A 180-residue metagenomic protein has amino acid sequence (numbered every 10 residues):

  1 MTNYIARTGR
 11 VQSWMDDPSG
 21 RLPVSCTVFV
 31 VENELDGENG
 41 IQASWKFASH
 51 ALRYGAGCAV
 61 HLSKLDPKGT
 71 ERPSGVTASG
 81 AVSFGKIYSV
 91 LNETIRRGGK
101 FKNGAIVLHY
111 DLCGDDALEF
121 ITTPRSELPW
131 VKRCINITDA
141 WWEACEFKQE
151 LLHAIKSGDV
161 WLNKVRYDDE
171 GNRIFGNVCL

Functional and structural regions predicted by a protein language model:
M1-L180: Extended catalytic cores of very large enzyme megasubunits
